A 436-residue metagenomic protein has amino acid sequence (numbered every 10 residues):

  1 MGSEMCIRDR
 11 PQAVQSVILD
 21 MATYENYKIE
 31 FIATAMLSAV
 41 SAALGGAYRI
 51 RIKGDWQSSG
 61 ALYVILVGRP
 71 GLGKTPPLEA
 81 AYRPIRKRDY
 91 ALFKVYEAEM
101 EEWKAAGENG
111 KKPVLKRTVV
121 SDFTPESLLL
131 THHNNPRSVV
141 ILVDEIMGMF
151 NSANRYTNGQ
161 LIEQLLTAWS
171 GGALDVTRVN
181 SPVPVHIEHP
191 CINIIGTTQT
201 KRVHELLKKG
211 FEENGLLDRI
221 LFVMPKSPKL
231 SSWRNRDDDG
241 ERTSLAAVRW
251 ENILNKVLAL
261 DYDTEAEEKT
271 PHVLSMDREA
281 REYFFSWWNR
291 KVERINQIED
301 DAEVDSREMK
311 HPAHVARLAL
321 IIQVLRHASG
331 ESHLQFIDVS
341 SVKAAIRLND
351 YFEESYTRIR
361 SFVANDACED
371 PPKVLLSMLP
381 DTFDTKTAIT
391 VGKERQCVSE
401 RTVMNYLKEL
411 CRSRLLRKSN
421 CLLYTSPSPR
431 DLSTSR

Functional and structural regions predicted by a protein language model:
M1-E4, R8-N420: Phosphate-handling catalytic cores of nucleic-acid transaction enzymes
M1-G2, I7, Y424-S435: Single conserved hydrophobic/aromatic residue that forms the stacking wall/gate of nucleotide- or nucleobase-binding
